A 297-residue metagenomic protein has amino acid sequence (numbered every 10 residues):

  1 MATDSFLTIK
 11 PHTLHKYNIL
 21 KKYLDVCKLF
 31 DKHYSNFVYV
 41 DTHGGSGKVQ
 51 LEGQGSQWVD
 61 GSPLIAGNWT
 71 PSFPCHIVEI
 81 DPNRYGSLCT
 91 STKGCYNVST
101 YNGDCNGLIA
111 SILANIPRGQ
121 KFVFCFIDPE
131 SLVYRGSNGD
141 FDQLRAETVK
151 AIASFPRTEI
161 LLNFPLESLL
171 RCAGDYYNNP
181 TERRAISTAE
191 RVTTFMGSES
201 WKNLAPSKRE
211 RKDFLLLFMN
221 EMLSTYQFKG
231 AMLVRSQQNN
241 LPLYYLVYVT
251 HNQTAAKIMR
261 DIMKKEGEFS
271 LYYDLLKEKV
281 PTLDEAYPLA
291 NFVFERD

Functional and structural regions predicted by a protein language model:
F6-I9, H15-L113: SAM cofactor-binding core of SAM-dependent methyltransferases, primarily the Rossmann-like beta-alpha-beta module
K48-L51, R84-G86, I109, V133-R135 (+3 more regions): Short catalytic/ligand-binding loop motif for oxyanion handling, primarily in non-cytosolic enzymes, centered on
S56-P63, G139-E147, R209-M219: Well-ordered, non-membrane alpha-helical segments in soluble/globular domains
W69-F73, C95-N97, A151-L161, N220-G230: Structural alpha-beta junctions
V78-P82, D104, L166, K229-L241: Acidic carboxylate-rich catalytic motifs and surrounding loops in phosphoryl-/glycosyl-chemistry enzymes
Y101-V192: Active-site segment flanking the S-adenosylmethionine/decSAM binding pocket in AdoMet-dependent transferases
R171-Y245, T250: A conserved mid-domain beta-alpha-beta active-site/ligand-binding segment of alpha/beta enzyme cores
T188, Q253-A290: Flexible, glycine-/basic-rich loop-and-beta segments that form/coincide with the SAM-dependent methyltransferase
